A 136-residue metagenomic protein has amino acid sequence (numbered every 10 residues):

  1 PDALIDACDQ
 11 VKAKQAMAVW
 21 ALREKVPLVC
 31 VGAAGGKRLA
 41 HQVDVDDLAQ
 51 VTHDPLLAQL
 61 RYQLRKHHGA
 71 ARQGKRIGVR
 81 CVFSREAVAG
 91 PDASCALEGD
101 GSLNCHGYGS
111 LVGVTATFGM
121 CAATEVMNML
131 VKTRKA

Functional and structural regions predicted by a protein language model:
A3, Q10-A13, L28, R38 (+2 more regions): Glycine-rich phosphate/adenylate-binding loop
M17: Aromatic/hydrophobic pocket-lining residues that form π-stacking "cages" and hydrophobic walls in ligand
V45: Short alpha-helix plus adjacent loop in nuclease-associated cores
